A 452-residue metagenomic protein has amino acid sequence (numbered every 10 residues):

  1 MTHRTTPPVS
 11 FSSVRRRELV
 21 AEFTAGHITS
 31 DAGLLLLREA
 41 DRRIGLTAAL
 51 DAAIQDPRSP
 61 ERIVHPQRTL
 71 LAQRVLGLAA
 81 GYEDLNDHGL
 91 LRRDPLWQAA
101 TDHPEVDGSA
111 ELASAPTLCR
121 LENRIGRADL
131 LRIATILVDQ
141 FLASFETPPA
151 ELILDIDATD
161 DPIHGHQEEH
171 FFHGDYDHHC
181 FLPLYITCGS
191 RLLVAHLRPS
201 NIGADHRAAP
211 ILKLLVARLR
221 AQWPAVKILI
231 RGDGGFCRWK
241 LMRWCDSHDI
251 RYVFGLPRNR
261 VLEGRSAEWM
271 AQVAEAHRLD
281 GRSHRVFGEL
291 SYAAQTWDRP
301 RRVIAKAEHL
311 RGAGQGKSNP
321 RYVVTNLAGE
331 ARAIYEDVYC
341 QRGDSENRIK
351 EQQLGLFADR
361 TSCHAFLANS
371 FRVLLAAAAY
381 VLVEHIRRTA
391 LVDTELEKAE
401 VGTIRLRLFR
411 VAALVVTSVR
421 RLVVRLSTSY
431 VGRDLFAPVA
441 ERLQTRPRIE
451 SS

Functional and structural regions predicted by a protein language model:
M1-H178, L182-G203, A208-Q222, C245 (+2 more regions): Dynamic "connector" segments at or just before major functional cores
H3-F23, R251-L354, V439-S452: An anionic, glycine-rich sequence signature occurring as long contiguous blocks
L34, L382-L406, R410: Conserved nucleotidyltransferase catalytic core and NTase-mimicking acidic/glycine-rich helix/loop elements in nucleic
A40, I334-F371, L375, A379-R388: Short amphipathic alpha-helical "interface-anchor" segments enriched in bulky aromatics
E151-D155, K227-L229, R251-V253: Structural preference for beta-strand elements that scaffold enzyme active sites
D157, A225-F236: Acidic/histidine-rich, metal-coordinating catalytic segments
M242-R251: Short, surface-exposed basic-aromatic patches at helix termini and helix-loop junctions that form
